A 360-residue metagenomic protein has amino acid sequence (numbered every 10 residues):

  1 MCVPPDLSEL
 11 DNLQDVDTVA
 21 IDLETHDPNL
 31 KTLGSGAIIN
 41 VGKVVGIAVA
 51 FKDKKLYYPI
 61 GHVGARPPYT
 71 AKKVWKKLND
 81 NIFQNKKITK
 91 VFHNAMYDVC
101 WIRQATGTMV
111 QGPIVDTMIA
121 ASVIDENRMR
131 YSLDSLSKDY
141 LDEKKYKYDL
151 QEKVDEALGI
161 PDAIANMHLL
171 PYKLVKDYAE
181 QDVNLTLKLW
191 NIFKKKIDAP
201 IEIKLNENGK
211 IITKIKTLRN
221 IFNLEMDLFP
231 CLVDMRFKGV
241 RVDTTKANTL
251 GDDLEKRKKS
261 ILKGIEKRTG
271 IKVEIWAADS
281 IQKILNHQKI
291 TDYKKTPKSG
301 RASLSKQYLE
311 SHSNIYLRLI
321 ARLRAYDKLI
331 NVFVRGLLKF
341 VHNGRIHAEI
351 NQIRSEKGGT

Functional and structural regions predicted by a protein language model:
M1-I60, R128, D139-L141, D149 (+1 more regions): Conserved "right-hand" nucleotidyltransferase catalytic core of DNA-directed polymerases
T18, K55-Y57, K90, G112-I114 (+1 more regions): Conserved beta-strand scaffold positions in the cores of enzyme catalytic domains, especially in NTP/NDP-utilizing
A20, K87-A95: Acidic beta-strand-to-loop metal/phosphate-binding motif
T25-D27, M96-Y97, I119: Short, glycine/acidic-enriched loop or turn micro-motifs at the edges of active sites
K52-K90, V240: Nucleic-acid-processing active sites and adjacent nucleic-acid-binding tracks, predominantly divalent metal-dependent
P68, D98-I102, R130-L133, Y146-Y148: Switch/connector loops and helix/strand junctions flanking conserved nucleotide-binding motifs in nucleotide-processing
Y97-Q104, K196, K283-I284: Phosphate- and divalent-cation-binding pockets in alpha/beta enzyme and binding domains that engage nucleotide-derived
T108-E126, L133-K138: Conserved beta-strand -> loop -> alpha-helix junction used to position metal-binding or nucleic-acid-contacting
